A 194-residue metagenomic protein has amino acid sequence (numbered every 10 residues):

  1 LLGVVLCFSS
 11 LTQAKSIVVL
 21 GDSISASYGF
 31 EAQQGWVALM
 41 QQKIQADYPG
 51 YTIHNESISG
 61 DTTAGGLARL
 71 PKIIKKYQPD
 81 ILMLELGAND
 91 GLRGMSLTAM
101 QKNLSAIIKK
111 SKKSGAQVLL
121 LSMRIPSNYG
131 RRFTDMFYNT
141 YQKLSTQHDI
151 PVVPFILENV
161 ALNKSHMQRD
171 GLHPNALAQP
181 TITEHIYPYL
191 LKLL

Functional and structural regions predicted by a protein language model:
C7-S9: N-terminal signal peptide c-region/cleavage motif recognized by signal peptidases
L11-S59, L70-Q78: Serine-esterase "nucleophile elbow" of acetyl-processing enzymes
A26, T62, S127: Flexible, glycine-rich phosphate/dinucleotide-binding loops and adjacent beta-alpha linkers at cofactor/substrate
G29, H54-T62, G91-M95, G171: Acidic/histidine-rich helix-loop elements that form or flank divalent-metal/phosphate-binding sites at the catalytic
Q42, L67-L194: Alpha-helical cap/lid subdomain in secreted, periplasmic, or secretory-pathway luminal O-acyl-processing enzymes
